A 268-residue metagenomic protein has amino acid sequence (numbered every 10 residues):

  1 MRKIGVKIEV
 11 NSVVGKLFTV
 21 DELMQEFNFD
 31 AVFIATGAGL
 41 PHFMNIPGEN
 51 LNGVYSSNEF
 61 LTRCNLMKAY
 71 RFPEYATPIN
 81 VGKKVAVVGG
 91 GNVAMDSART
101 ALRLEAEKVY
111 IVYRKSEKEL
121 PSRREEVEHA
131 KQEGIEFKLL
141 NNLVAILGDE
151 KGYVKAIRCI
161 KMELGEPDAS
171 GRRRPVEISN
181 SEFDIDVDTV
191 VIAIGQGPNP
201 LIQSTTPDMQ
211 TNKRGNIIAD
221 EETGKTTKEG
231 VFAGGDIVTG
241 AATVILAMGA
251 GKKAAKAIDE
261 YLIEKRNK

Functional and structural regions predicted by a protein language model:
M1-I46, A145-R158, E163-E166, T189-V191 (+1 more regions): Feature captures the FAD/FMN-dependent oxidoreductase FAD-binding
M1-K3, I8, A98-A145, K268: Rossmann-like dinucleotide-binding cores of NAD(P)H-dependent redox enzymes
N50-G82, P167-A241: FAD-site-proximal beta/loop scaffold in flavoenzymes
Y70-A106: Rossmann-like NAD(P)H-binding beta-loop-alpha module
G90, Y113-S116, G148, D236: Cofactor-binding loop segments of dinucleotide-utilizing enzymes, especially the Rossmann-like FAD- and NAD(P)+-binding
G234-K265: A conserved FAD-binding loop/helix module that cradles the flavin
